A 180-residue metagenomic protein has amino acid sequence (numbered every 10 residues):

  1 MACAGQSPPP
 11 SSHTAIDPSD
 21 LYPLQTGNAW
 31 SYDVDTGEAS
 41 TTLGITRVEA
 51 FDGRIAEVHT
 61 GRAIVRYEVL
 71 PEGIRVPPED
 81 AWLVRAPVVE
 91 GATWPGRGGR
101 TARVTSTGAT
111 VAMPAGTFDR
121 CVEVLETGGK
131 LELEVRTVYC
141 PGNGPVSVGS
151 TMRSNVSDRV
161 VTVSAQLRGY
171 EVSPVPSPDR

Functional and structural regions predicted by a protein language model:
C3-R180: Conserved functional acidic sites
